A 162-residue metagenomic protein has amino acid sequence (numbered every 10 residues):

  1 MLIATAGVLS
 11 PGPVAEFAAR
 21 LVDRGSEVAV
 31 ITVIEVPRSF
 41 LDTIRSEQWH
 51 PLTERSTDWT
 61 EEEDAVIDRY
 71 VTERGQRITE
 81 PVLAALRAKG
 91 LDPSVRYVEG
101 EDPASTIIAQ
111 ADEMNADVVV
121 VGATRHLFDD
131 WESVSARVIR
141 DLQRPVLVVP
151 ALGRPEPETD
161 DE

Functional and structural regions predicted by a protein language model:
M1-E62, D141: Small/aliphatic-rich secondary-structure junction motif
E16, I108, A136: Active-site phosphate/pyrophosphate- and oxyanion-stabilizing loops and adjacent acidic/basic residues in soluble
A29-I31, S94-V98, L147-V149: General small-molecule cofactor/ligand-binding pocket signal
T53-R77: A short acidic, glycine-rich active-site loop that binds or catalyzes chemistry on phosphate/adenosine moieties
Y97-T106: Charged docking surfaces used in two-component/phosphorelay signaling
A104, D112, V118-D141, P155-E158: Glycine-rich, Arg-bearing micro-motifs that act as flexible, cationic patches
D141-A151: Short, acidic/small-residue loops that bind anionic groups at enzyme active sites
